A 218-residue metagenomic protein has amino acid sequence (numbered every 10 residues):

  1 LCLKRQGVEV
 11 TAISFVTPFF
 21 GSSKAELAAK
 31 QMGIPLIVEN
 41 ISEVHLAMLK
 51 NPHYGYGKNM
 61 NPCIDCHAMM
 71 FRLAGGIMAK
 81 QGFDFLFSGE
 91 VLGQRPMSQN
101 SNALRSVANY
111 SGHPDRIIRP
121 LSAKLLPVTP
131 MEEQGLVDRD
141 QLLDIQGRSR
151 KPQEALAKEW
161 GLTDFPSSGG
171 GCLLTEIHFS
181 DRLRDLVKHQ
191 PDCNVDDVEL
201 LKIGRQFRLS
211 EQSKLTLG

Functional and structural regions predicted by a protein language model:
L1-G161: ATP-dependent adenylation/nucleotidyltransferase module used to activate substrates
Y110, R116-G218: AMP-forming adenylation/ATP pyrophosphatase catalytic core
